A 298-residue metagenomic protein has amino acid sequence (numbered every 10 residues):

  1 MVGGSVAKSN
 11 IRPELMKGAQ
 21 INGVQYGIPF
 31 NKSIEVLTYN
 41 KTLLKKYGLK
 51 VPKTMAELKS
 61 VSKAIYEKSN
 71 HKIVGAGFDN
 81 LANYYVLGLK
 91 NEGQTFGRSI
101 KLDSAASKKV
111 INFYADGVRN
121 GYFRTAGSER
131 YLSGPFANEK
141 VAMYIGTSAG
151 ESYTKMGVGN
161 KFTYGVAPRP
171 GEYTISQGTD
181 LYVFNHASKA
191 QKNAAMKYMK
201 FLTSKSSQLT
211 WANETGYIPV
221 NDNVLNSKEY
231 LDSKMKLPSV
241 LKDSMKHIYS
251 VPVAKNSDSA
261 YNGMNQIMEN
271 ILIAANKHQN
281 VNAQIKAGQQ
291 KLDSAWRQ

Functional and structural regions predicted by a protein language model:
M1-I11, T42, K46-K53, K140-M143 (+2 more regions): Extracytoplasmic "Venus flytrap"/periplasmic binding protein-like
M1-I34, K59, T163-A167, L231-K234: Hinge/lid segment of periplasmic solute-binding proteins
P13-K50, G77-G97, S176-F184, A260-L272: Periplasmic solute-binding protein
Y47, G157-I218, D222, I273 (+1 more regions): Extracytoplasmic/periplasmic substrate-recognition and gating elements
M55-K59, T125-A137: Short helix-initiation/N-cap motifs at beta->coil->alpha
S62-K63, S99-A126: Glycine-centered hinge/linker elements that transmit conformational signals in sensory and ligand-binding systems
K72, N138-T147: Alpha-to-beta junction loops
N213-L272: Long, aromatic- and glycine/proline-rich binding clefts that accommodate carbohydrate-like moieties
